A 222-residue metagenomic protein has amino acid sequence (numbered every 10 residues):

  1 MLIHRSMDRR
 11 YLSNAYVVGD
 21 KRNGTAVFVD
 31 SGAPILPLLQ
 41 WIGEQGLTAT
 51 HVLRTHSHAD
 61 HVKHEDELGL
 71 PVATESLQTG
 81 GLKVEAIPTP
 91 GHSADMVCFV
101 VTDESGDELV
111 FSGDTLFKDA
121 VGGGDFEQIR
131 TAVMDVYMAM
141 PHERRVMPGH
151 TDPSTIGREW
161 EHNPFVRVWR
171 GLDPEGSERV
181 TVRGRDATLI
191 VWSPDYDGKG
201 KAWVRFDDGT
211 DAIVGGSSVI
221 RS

Functional and structural regions predicted by a protein language model:
M1-Q45, F99-G113, D119: Conserved beta-strand hairpin/beta-sheet module of binuclear metal-dependent hydrolase folds, prominently
L2, T131-S222: Accessory terminal helices/loops
V17, S76-E104: Core dinuclear metal-dependent hydrolase active-site scaffold
F28-V29, T50-H58, E65, I87-G91 (+3 more regions): Active-site neighborhood of phospho(di)ester-bond hydrolases with catalytic His/Asp-centered motifs
P34-L36, S57-K63, A94-M96, F117-A120 (+1 more regions): Active-site environment of divalent metal-dependent phosphoester hydrolases
I35-E75: Active-site metal-binding motif and surrounding structural segment of the metallo-beta-lactamase
E44-T48, T79-L82, D103-G106, M140: Glycine-rich phosphate-binding loop signature in dinucleotide/nucleotide-binding domains
F117-E127, E161-F165: Active-site-proximal segments of metal-dependent phosphoesterases and phosphodiesterases across multiple
